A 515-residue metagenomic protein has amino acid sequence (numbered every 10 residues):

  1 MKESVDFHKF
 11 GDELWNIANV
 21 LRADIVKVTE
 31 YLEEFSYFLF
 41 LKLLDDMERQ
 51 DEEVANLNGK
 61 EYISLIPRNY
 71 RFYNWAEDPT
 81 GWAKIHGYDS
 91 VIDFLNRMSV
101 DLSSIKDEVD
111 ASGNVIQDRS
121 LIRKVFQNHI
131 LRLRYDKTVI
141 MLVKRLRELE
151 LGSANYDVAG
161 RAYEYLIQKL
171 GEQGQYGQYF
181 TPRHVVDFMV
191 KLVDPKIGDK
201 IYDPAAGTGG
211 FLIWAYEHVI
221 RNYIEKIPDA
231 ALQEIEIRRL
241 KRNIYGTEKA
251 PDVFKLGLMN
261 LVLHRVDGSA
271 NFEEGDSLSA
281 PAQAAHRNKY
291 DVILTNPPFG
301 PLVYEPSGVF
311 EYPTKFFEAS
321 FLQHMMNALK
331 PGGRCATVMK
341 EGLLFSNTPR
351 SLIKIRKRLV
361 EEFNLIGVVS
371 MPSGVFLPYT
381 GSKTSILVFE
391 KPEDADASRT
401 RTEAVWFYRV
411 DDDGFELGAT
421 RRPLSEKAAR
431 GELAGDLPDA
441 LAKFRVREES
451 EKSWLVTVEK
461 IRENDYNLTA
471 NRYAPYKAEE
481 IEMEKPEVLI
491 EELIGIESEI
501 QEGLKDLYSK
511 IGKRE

Functional and structural regions predicted by a protein language model:
M1-I197, S269-A280, S370-G374, R399-D411 (+3 more regions): Non-catalytic, mostly N-terminal accessory regions of nucleic-acid modification and defense proteins
Y31, K249-F254, K315-F389: Conserved Class I SAM-dependent methyltransferase catalytic core
D45-D46, T208, P251-D252, L278-S279 (+5 more regions): Conserved nucleotide-binding/hydrolysis micro-motifs of P-loop NTPases
N155, Q178, E236-R238, A282-A285 (+3 more regions): Replace "in large, NTP-powered and nucleic-acid-processing enzymes" with "in large, NTP-powered factors and other
Q178-V292, G300-L302, K315, A319-S320 (+3 more regions): Conserved S-adenosyl-L-methionine
G308-Y312: Short glycine-enriched, charge-decorated loop/helix-capping segments at active-site entrances that position
T384-L437: Conserved P-loop NTPase
